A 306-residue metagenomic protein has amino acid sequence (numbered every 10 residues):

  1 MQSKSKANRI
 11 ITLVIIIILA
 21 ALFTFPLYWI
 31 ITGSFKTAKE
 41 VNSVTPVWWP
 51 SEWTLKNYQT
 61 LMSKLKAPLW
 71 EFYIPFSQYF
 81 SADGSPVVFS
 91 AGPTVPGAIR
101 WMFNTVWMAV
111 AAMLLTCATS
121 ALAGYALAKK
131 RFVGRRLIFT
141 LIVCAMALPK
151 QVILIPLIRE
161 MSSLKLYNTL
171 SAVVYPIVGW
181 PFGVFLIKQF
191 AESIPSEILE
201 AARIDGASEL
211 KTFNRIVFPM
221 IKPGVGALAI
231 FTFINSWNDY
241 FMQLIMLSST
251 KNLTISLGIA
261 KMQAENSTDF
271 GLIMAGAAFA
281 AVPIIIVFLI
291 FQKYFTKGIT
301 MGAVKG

Functional and structural regions predicted by a protein language model:
Q2-G306: A structural signal for multi-pass alpha-helical bundles of membrane permease subunits that mediate small-molecule
